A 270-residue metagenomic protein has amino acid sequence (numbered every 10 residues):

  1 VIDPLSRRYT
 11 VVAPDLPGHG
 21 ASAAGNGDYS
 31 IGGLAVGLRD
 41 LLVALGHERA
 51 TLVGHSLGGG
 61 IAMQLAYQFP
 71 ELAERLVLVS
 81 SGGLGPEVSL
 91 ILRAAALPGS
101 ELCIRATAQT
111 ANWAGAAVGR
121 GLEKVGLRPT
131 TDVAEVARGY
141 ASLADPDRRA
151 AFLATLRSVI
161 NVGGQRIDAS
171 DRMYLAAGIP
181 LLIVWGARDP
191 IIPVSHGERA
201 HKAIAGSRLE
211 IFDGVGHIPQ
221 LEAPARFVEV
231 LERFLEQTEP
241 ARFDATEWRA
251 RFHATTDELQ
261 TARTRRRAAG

Functional and structural regions predicted by a protein language model:
V1-V11: Short amphipathic alpha-helix adjacent to the substrate-entry channel of hydrolases
V12-L57, Q68, S89, E229: Active-site loop/oxyanion-hole signature of alpha/beta-hydrolase fold enzymes
L16-G20, G83, G216-P219: Alpha/beta-hydrolase active-site loop signature
I61-L65: Hydrolases whose catalytic domains are alpha/beta-hydrolase-1, hotdog thioesterase, or metallo-beta-lactamase-like
Y67, R75-Q109: Flexible "cap/lid" loop of the alpha/beta hydrolase fold
G115-T131, V136-L143, T155-V162: Helix-loop "lid/cap" segments that line or gate small-molecule binding pockets
A144-R199: Conserved serine/cysteine hydrolase catalytic core
S207-G270: Catalytic active-site module of serine/aspartate enzymes centered on a nucleophile-bearing elbow/loop
